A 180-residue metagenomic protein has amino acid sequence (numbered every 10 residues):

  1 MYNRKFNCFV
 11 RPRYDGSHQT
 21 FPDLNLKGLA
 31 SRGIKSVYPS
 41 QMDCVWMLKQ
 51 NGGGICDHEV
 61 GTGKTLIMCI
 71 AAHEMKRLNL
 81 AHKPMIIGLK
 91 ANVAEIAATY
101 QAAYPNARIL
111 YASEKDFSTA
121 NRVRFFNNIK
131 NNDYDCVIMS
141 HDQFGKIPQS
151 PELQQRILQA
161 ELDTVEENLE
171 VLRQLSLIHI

Functional and structural regions predicted by a protein language model:
M1-R13: Interdomain "pre-motor" coupling segment immediately N-terminal to P-loop NTPase/helicase cores
N3, Q41, V45-K49, A97 (+1 more regions): Non-transmembrane alpha-helical segments in soluble domains of secreted/periplasmic/extracellular proteins
K5, Q50-N51, N132-D133: Structured helix-beta-strand junction loops
N7, K49-Q50, R77, P105: Residues at helix-coil transition
P12-D57: Conserved pre-motif I regulatory segment
H18-S36, K64-T65, K76-I178: SF2 helicase/translocase NTPase motor core, specifically the RecA-like lobe 1 inter-motif segment between Walker
V45-W46, C69-H73: Short, hydrophobic alpha-helix immediately C-terminal to the catalytic nucleophile
N51-A71: Walker A/P-loop
